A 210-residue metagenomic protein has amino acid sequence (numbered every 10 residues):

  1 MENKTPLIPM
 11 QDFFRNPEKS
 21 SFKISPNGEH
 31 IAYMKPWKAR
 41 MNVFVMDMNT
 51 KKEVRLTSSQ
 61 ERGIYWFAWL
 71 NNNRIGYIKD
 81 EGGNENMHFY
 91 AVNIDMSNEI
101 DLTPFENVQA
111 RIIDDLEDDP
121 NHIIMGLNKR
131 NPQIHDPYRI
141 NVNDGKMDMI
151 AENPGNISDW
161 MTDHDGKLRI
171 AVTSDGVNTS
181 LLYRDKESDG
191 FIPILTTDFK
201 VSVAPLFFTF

Functional and structural regions predicted by a protein language model:
M1-K19, T50-E53: A short helix->beta-strand "capping" segment at the edge of beta-propeller domains
Q11-D12, V54-T57, D101-T103: Aromatic (tryptophan-biased) beta-strands that constitute blades/sheets of beta-rich domains
R15-M34, Q60-K79, F89, E106-K129 (+4 more regions): Conserved beta-propeller blade repeats
Y33-S58: Beta-propeller domains
M41-V43, K51, M87-F89, H135 (+1 more regions): Repetitive beta-architecture junctions, highlighting loop-to-beta-strand starts across blade-like repeats
D47-K51, N93-S97, N141-G145, D185-S188: Short loop/turn segments that connect beta-strands within beta-propeller blades
T50, G83, M96, N131-P132 (+2 more regions): Short flexible coil/turn linkers enriched for glycine and charged/polar residues that connect secondary-structure
E85, M96-L102, M147-D148: Short secondary-structure capping/junction motifs at helix and strand boundaries
